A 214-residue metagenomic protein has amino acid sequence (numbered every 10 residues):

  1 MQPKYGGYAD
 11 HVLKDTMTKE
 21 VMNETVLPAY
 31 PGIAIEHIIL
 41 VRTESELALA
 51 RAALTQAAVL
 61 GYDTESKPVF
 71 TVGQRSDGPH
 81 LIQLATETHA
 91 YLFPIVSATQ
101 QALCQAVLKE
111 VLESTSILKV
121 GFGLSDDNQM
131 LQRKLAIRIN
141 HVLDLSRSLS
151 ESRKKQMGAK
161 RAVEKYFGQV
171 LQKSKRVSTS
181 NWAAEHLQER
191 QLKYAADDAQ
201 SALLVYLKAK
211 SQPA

Functional and structural regions predicted by a protein language model:
M1-L60, L145, Q212-A214: N-terminal accessory regions of nucleic-acid-interacting proteins
I35-R42, A57-V59, V69-K173, V177-E189 (+2 more regions): Conserved DEDDh/DEDDy metal-dependent 3′-5′ exonuclease domain
D63: Short conserved active-site loop signatures built around small residues
